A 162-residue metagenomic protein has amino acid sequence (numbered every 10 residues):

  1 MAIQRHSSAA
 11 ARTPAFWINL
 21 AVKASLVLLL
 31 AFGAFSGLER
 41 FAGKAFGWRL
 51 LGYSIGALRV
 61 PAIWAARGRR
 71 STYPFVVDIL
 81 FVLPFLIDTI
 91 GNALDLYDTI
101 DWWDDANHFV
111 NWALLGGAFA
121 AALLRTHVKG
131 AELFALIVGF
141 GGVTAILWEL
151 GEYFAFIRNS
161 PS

Functional and structural regions predicted by a protein language model:
M1-D98, A120-F140, N159-S162: Terminal transmembrane helix and immediately flanking juxtamembrane interfaces of multi-pass membrane proteins
V22, I87, N107, W148-G151: Residue-level micro-sites within transmembrane alpha helices that shape and flank functional polar/acidic positions
L26, G91, N111-L114, W148 (+1 more regions): Hydrophobic side chains within alpha-helical segments
D95-D104, I146, L150-S162: Interfacial helix-loop-helix junctions of multi-pass membrane proteins
D101-A120: Membrane-interface loop-to-helix entry segments
I137-E149: Hydrophobic alpha-helical membrane-insertion segments
